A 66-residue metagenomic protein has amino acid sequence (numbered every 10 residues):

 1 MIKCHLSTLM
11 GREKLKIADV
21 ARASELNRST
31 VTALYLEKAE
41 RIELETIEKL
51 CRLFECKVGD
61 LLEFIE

Functional and structural regions predicted by a protein language model:
M1-A18, R22: A short, Lys/Arg-rich alpha-helix, primarily the initiator
T8, A33, L62-E66: Short, charged recognition helix plus adjacent turn of helix-turn-helix-like nucleic-acid-binding domains
G11, E25, L36, E66: Residue-level detection of the helix-turn-helix DNA-binding "recognition helix"
R12, A39-I42, L53: Helix-turn-helix/winged-helix DNA-binding modules
I17, R28, L44-I47: Helix-turn-helix DNA-binding elements, focusing on the entry/boundary residues of the two helices that contact DNA
L26-R41: Recognition helix of helix-turn-helix/homeodomain-like DNA-binding domains that insert into the DNA major groove
E45-D60: DNA major-groove recognition helix of helix-turn-helix/homeodomain DNA-binding modules
